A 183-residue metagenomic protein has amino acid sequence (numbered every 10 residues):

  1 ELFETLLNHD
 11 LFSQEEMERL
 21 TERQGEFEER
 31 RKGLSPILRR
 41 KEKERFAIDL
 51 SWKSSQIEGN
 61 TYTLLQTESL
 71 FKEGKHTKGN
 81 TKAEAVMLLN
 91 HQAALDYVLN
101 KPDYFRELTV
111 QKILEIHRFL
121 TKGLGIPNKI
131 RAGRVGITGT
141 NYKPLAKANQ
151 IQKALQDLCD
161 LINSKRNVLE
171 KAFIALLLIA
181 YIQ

Functional and structural regions predicted by a protein language model:
E1-Q183: FIC/Doc superfamily catalytic core
